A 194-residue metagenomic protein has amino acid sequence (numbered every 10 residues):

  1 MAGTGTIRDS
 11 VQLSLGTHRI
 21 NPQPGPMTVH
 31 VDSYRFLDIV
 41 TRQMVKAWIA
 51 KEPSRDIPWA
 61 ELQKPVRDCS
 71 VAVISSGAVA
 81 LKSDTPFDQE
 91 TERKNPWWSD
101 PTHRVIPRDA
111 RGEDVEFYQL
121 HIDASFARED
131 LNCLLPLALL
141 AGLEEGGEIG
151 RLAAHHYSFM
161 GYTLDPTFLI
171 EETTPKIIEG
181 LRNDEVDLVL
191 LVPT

Functional and structural regions predicted by a protein language model:
G5-R8, L13-T194: An N-terminal assembly and electron-transfer interface module characteristic of large anaerobic redox and radical
